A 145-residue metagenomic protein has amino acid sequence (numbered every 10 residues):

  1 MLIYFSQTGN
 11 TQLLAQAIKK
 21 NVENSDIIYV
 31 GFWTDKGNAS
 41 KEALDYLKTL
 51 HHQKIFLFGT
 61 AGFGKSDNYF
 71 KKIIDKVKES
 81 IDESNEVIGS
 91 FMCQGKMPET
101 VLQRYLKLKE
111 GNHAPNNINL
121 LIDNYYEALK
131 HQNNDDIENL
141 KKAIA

Functional and structural regions predicted by a protein language model:
M1-N21: N-terminal beta1-alpha1 ligand-phosphate binding loop
K19-V30, D35-A145: FMN-binding flavodoxin-like domain, especially the glycine-rich phosphate-binding loop
